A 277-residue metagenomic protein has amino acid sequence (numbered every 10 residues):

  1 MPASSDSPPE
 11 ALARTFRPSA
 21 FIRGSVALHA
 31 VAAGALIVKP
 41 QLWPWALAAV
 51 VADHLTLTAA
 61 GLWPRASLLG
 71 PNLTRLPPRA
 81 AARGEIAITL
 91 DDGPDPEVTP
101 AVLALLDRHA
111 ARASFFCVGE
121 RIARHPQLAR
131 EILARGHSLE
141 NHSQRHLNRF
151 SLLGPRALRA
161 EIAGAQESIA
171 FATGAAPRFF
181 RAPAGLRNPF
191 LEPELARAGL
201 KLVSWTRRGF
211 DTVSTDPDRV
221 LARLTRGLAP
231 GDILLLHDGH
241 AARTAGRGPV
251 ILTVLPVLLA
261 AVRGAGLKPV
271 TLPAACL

Functional and structural regions predicted by a protein language model:
P2-I88, P96-A104, R108, P256-A260 (+1 more regions): N-terminal pre-catalytic segment of deacetylase/amide-hydrolase enzymes
G61-F150, A157, E161-G164, S168 (+1 more regions): Active-site beta->alpha N-cap acidic-glycine motif
G93, V118-E120, Q144-H146, A182-G185 (+3 more regions): Active-site beta-loop-alpha junctions enriched in small/polar residues
H146-L153, A241-A245: A short acidic, helix-capping loop that chelates divalent metal ions and anchors anionic groups
A157-I162, P217-A222, G248-L255: Charged helix-capping and loop-helix junction motifs
L186, L191-L228, L267-L277: His/Asp/Glu-enriched short active-site or ligand-binding loop at hydrolase and phosphoryl-transfer sites
T225-C276: Catalytic grooves of carbohydrate-active enzymes
